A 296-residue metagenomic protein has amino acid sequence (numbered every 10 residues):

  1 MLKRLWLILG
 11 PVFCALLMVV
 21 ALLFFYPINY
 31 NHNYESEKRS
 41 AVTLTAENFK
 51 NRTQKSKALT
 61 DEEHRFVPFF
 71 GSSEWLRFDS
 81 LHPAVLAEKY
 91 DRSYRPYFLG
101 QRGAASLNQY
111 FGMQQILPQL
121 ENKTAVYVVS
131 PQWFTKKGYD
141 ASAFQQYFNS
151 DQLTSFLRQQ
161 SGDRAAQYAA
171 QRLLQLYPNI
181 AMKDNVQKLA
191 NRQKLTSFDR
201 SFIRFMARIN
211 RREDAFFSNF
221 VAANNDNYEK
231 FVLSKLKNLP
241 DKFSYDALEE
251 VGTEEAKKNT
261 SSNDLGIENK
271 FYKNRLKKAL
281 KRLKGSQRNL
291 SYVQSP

Functional and structural regions predicted by a protein language model:
M1-L5: N-terminal Lys/Arg-rich, disordered targeting/topogenic segments
W6-P27: Hydrophobic membrane-insertion alpha-helices, especially the h-region of bacterial N-terminal signal peptides
Y26-E47: Alpha-helical transmembrane signal-anchor/signal-peptide segments
R52-D61: A short acidic-Thr-Gly-centered motif at the start of a beta-strand
E63-L81: Catalytic nucleophile-elbow at a beta strand-turn-alpha helix junction centered on a G-D-S/GDSL motif, marking
W75-R164: Membrane-embedded segments
T154-S295: Secreted/periplasmic serine-hydrolase-like ester/acetyl group-modifying domain
